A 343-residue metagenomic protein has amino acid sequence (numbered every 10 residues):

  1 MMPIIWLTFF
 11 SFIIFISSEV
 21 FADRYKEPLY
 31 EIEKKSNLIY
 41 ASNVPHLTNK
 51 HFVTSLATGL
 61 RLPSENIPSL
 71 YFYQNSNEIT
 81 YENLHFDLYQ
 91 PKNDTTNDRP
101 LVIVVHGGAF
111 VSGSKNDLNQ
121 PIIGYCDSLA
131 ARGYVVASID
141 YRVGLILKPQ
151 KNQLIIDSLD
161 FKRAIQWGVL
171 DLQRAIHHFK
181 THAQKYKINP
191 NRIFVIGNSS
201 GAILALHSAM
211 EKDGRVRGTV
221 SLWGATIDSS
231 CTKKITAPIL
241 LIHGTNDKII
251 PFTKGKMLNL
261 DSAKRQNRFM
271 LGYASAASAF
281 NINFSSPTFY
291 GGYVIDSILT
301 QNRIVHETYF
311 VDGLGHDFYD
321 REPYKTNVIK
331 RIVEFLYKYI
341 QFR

Functional and structural regions predicted by a protein language model:
D23-N97: N-terminal cap/lid segment of alpha/beta-hydrolase-fold proteins
D98-I188: Serine-hydrolase catalytic machinery in alpha/beta-hydrolase-like enzymes
L154-I155, F252-P287: A solvent-exposed, charged loop/short amphipathic helix patch at secondary-structure junctions
W167-T236: Primarily recognizes the serine-hydrolase "nucleophile elbow" in alpha/beta-hydrolase and SGNH/GDSL folds
L241-H243, D247: Short beta-strand/loop motif that positions the catalytic acidic residue of the alpha/beta-hydrolase fold
S278-A279, N283-R343: C-terminal catalytic histidine-bearing segment of alpha/beta-hydrolase fold enzymes
